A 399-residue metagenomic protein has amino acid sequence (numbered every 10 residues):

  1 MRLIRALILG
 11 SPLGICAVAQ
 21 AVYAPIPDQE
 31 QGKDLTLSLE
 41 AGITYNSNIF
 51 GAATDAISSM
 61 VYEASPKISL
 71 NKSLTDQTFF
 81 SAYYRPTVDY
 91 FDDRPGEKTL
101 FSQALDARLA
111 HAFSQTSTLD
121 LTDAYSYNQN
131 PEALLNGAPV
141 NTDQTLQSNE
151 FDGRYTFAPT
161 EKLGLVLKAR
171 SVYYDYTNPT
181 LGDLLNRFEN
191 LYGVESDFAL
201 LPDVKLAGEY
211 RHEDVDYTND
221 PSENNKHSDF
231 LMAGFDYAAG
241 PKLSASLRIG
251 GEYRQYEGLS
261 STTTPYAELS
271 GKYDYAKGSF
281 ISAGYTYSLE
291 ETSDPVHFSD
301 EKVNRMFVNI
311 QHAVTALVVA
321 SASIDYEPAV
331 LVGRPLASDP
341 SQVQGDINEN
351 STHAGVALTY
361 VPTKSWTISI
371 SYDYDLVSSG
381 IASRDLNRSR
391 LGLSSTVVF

Functional and structural regions predicted by a protein language model:
M1-P27: Cleavable N-terminal export/targeting peptides
Q20-F399: Gram-negative and organellar
